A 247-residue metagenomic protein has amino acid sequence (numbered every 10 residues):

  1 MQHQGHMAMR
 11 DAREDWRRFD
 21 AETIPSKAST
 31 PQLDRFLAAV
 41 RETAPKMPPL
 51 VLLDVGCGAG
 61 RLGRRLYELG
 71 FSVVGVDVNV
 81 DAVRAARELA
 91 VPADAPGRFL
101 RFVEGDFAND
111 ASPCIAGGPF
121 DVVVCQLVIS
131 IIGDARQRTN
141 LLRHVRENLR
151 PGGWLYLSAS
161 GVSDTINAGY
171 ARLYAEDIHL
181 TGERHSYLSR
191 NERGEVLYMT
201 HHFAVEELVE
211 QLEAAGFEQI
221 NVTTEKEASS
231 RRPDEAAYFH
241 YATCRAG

Functional and structural regions predicted by a protein language model:
M1-M47: Conserved class I S-adenosyl-L-methionine
G56-G58: Class I SAM-dependent methyltransferase "Motif I" SAM/SAH-binding loop
R61, R65-D110: Class I SAM-dependent methyltransferase SAM/SAH-binding core
V124: A conserved beta-strand element that flanks and buttresses the S-adenosyl-L-methionine
T139-P151: A short glycine-rich, Lys/Arg-flanked "PGG" loop and its adjoining helix->strand segment in the class I
Y156-Q211, A228-S230: SAM-dependent methyltransferase
E218-A228: Conserved S-adenosyl-L-methionine
R231-G247: Core SAM-dependent methyltransferase catalytic element
